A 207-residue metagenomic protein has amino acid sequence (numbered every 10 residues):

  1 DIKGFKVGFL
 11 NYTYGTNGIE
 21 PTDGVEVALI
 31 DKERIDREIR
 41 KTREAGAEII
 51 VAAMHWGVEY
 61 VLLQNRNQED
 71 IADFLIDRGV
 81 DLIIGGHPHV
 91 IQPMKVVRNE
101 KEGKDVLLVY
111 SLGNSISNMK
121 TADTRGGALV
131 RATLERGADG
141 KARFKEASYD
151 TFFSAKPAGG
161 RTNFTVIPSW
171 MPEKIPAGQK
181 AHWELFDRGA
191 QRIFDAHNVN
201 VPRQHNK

Functional and structural regions predicted by a protein language model:
D1-K207: Acidic, metal/ion-coordinating pockets
